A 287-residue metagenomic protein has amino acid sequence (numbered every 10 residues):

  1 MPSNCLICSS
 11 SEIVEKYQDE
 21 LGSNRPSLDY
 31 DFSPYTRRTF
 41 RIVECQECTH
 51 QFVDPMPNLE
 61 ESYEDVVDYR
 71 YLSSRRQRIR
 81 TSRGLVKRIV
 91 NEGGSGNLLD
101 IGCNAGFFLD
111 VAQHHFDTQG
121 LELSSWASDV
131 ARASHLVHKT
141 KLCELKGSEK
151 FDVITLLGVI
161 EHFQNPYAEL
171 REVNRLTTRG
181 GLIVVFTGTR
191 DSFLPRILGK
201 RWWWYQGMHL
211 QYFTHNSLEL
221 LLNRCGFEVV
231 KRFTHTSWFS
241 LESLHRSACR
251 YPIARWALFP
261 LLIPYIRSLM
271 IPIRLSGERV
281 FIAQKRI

Functional and structural regions predicted by a protein language model:
M1-L157, Y167-L170, T234-H235, S247-R250 (+2 more regions): Conserved N-terminal segment of class I S-adenosyl-L-methionine
D19, L156, Q164-E172, L182-I282 (+1 more regions): S-adenosyl-L-methionine-dependent methyltransferase catalytic module, highlighting the catalytic core
G96, G180-G181: Surface-exposed loop/turn positions
R175: Basic phosphate/pyrophosphate-binding loop/patch that engages nucleotide-derived ligands
